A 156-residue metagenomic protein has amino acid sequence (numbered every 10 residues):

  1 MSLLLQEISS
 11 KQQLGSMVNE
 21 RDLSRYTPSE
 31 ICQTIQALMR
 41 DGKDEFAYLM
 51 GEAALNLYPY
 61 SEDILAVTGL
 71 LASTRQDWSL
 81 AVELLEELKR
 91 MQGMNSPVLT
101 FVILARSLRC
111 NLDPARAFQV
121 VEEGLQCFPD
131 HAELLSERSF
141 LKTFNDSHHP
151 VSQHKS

Functional and structural regions predicted by a protein language model:
Q13-E30, A54, Q92-M94: TPR-adjacent "capping" and linker segments in tetratricopeptide-repeat scaffold/adaptor proteins
R25-L49: Alpha-helical segment of the N-proximal tetratricopeptide repeat
S29, D63, S96-L99, E133: Start-of-helix register in tetratricopeptide repeats
P59, G93-N95, P129: Short coil turns that delineate tetratricopeptide repeat
